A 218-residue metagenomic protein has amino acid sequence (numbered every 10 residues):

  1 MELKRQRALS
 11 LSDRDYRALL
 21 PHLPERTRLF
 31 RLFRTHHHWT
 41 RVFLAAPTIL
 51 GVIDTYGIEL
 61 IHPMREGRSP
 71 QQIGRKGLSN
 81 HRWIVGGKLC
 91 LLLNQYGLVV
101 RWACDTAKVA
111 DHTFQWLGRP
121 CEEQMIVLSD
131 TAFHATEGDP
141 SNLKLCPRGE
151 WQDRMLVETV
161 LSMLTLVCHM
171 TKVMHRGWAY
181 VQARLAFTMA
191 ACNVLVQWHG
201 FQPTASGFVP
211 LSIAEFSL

Functional and structural regions predicted by a protein language model:
M1-L218: Short alpha-helical elements
